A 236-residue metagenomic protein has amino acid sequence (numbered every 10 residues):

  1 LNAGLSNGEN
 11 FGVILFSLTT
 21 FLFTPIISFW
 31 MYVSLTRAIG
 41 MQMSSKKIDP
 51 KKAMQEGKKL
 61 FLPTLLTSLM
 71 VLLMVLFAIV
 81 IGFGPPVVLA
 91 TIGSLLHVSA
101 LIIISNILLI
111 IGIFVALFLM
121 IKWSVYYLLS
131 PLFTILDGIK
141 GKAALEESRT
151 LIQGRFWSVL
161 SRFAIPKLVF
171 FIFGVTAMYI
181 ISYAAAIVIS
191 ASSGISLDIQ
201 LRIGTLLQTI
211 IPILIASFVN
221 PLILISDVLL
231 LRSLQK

Functional and structural regions predicted by a protein language model:
A3, F11, M31-S44, L119-G141 (+3 more regions): Juxtamembrane transition segments at transmembrane-helix termini in multipass membrane proteins
V13, K51-I79, I104-L117: Alpha-helical membrane-spanning segments of integral membrane proteins, especially the hydrophobic core of TM bundles
V13-S28, L108-K122, P212: Alpha-helical transmembrane segments
T20, T24-T36, T67-V75, I223: Solvent-exposed, amphipathic alpha-helical "stalk/arm" or coiled-coil-like segments used as scaffolds
P50-K58, L145, R149-I152: Membrane-interface segments at loop-to-transmembrane junctions
F61-L69, Q153-A164: Membrane-interface helix starts
V87-I111, A185-L206: Membrane-interfacial helix-loop-helix connectors in multipass membrane proteins
